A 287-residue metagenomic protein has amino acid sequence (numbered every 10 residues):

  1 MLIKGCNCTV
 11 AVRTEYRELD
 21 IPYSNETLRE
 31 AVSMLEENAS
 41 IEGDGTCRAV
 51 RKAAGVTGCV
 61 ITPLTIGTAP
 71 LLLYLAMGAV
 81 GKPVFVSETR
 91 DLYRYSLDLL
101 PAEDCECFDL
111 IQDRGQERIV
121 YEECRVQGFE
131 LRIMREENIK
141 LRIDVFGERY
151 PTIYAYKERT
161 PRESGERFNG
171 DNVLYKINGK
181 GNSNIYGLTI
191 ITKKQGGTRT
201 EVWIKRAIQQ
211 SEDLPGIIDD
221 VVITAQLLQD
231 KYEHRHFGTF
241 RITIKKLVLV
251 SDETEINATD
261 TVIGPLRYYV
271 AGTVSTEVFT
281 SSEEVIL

Functional and structural regions predicted by a protein language model:
M1-L287: Signature of extracytoplasmic/envelope-associated structural regions
